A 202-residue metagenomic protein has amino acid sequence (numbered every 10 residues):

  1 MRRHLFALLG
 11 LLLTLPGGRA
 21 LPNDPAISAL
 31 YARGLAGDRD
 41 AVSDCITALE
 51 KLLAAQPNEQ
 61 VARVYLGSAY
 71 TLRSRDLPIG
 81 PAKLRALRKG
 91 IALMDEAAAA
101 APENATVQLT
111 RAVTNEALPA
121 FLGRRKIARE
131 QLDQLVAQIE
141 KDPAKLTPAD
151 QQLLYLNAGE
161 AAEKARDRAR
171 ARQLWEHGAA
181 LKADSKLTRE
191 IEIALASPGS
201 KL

Functional and structural regions predicted by a protein language model:
A20-A54, Q60, Y65-S68: N-terminal leader/linker segments that initiate helical-solenoid repeat arrays
A32-A36, L72-P81, A117-L122, R166 (+1 more regions): Short coil/turn linking the two alpha-helices of tandem helical-hairpin repeats
K51-A62, D95-E103, V136-A149: Flexible helix-coil transition and linker loops at the boundaries of alpha-helical arrays
N58-V61, Y65, A86, E103-T106 (+4 more regions): Structural signature of alpha-solenoid helical repeat junctions
T106, Q138-P148, K182-E192: Boundary/linker segments of alpha-helical solenoid repeat arrays
